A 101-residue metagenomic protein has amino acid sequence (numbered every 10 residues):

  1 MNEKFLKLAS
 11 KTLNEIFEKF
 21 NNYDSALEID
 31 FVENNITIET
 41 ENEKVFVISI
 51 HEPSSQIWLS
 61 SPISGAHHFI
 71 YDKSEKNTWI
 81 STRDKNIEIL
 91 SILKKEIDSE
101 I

Functional and structural regions predicted by a protein language model:
M1-I101: N-terminal intrinsically disordered, cationic/polar leader segments that include organellar targeting peptides
